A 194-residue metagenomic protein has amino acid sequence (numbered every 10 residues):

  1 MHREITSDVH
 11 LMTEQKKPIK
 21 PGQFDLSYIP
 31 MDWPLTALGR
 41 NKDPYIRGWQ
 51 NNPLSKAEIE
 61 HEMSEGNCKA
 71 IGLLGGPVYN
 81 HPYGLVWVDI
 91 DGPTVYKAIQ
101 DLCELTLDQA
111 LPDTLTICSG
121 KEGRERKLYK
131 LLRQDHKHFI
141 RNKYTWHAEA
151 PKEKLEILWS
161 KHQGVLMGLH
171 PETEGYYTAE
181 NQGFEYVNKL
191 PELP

Functional and structural regions predicted by a protein language model:
M1-P194: Conserved phosphate/metal-binding and DNA-contacting active-site motifs used in DNA phosphodiester-bond processing
